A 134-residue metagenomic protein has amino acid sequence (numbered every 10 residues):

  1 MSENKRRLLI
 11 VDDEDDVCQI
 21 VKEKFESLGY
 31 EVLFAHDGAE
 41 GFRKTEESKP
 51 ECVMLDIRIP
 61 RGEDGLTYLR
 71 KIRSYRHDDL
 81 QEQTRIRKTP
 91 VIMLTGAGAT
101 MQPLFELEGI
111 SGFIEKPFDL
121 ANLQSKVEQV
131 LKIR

Functional and structural regions predicted by a protein language model:
M1-L9, D15, Y75-R87, E115 (+1 more regions): Non-catalytic signal-transmission and effector/linker regions of two-component phosphorelay proteins
V11-D12, A35, V53: Conserved sequence signature across two-component system core domains
E14-C18, R61: Short acidic/polar segment at the start of the alpha1 helix of CheY-like receiver
Q19-S27: Charged docking surfaces used in two-component/phosphorelay signaling
G29-H36, K44: Short hydrophobic/Thr-rich beta-strand motif most characteristic of the beta2 strand and flanking loop of CheY-like
D37-E40, E63-R70: Acidic catalytic/metal-coordinating carboxylates
D56-R58: Active-site residues of response regulator receiver
L66-T67, Q81-E115, S125: Alpha4 helix (beta4-alpha4-beta5 surface) of REC/receiver domains from two-component response regulators
